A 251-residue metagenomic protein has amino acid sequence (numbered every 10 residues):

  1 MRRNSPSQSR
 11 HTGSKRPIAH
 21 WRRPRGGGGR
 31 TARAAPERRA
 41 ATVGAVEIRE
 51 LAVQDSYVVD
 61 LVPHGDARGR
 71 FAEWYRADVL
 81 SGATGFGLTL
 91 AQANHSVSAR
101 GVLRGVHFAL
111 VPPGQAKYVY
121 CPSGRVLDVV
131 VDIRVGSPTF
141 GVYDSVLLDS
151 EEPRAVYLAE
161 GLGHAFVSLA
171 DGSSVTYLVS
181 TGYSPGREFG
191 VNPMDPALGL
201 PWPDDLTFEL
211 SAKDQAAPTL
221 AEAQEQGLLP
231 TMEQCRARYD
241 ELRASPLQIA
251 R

Functional and structural regions predicted by a protein language model:
N4-S5, K15, E37: Intrinsically disordered, low-complexity polyampholyte segments enriched for Lys and acidic residues
Q8-H11: Detector for the Zn2+-coordinating histidines of canonical Cys2His2
G13, G26-G29, G44: Residue-identity detector for glycine
I18, T31-A34: Intrinsically disordered, low-complexity segments enriched in serine/threonine/proline/glycine and often basic
P36-E151, G172, G182-R251: Non-catalytic, conserved peripheral segments adjacent to functional cores
L148-D171: Conserved metal-binding segment of the jelly-roll/cupin
